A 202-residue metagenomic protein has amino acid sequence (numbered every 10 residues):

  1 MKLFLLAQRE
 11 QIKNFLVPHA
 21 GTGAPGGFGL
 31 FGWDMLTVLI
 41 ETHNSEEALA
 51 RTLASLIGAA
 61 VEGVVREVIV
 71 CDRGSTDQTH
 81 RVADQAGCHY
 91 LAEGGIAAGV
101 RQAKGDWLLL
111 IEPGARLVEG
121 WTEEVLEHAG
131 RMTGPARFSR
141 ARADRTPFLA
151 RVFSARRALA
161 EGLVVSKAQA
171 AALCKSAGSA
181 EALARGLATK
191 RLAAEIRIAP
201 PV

Functional and structural regions predicted by a protein language model:
F31, C174-V202: C-terminal catalytic/acceptor-binding lobe
M35-T37, E67: Cell-envelope/extracellular polymer assembly enzymes that use nucleotide-activated donors
N44-A60: Short, well-formed alpha-helical segments that are part of the catalytic scaffolds of diverse glycosyltransferases
V68, D72-H80: A conserved acidic beta->alpha catalytic loop
Q78, I111-H128: Acidic donor-binding/catalytic loop of UDP-sugar-dependent glycosyltransferases, especially processive GT2
L91-K104: Glycine-rich, basic loop-to-helix element that forms the pyrophosphate-binding segment of sugar-nucleotide handling
L108: Short aromatic/hydrophobic "clamp" motif used to bind/position activated sugar donors
G120-L149: Conserved donor NDP-sugar-binding/catalytic core segment of glycosyltransferases
